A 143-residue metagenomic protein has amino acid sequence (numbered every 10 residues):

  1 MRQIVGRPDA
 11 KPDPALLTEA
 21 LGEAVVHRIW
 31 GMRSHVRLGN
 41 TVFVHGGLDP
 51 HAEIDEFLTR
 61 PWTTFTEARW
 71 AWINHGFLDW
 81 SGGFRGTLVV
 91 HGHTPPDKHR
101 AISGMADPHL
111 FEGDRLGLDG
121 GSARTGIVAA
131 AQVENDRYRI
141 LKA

Functional and structural regions predicted by a protein language model:
R2-L116, G120-G126: Acidic, His/Gly-enriched loop-helix segments that form or flank divalent-metal centers in metallo-dependent hydrolases
L38-G39, Q132-R137: Short acidic-glycine loop/turn motifs at beta-strand connectors
R100, E134, L141-A143: DEDD superfamily 3′-5′ metal-dependent exonuclease/proofreading module
V128-A130, R139-L141: C-terminal regions of proteins
